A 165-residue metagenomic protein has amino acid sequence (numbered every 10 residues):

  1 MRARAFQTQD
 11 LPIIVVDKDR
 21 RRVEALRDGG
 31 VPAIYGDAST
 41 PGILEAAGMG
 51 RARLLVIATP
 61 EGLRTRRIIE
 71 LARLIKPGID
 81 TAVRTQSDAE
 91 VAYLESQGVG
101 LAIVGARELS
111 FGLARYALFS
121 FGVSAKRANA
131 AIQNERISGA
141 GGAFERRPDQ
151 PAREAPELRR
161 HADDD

Functional and structural regions predicted by a protein language model:
M1-D165: Cytosolic regulatory regions of ion transport systems
